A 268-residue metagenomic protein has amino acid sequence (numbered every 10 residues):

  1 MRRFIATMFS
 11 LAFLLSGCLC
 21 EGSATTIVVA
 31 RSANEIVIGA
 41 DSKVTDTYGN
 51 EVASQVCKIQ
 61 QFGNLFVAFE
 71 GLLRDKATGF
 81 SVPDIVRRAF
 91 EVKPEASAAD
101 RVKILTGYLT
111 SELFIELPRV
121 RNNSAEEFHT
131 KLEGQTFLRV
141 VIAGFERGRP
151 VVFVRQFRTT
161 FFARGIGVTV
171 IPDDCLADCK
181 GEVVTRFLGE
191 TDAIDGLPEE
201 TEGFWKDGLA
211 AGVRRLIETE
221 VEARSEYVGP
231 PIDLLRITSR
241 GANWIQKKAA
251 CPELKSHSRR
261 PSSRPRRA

Functional and structural regions predicted by a protein language model:
M1-F4: Positively charged n-region of N-terminal signal peptides that target proteins for export
A6-G17: Bacterial N-terminal signal peptides
C20-A268: N-terminal nucleophile
